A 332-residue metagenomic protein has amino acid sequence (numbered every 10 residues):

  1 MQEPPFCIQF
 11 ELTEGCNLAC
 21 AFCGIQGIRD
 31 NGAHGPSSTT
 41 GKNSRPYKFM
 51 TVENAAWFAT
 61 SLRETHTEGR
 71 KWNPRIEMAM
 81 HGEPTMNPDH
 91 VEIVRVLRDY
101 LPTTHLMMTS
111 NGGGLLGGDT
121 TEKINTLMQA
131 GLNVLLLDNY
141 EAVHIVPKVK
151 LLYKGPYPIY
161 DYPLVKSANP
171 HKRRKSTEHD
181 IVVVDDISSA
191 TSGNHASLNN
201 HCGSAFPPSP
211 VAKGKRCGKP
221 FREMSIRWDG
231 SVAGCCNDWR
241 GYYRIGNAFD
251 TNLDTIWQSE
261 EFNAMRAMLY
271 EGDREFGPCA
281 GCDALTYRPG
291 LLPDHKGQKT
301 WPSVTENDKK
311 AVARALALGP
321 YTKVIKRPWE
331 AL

Functional and structural regions predicted by a protein language model:
M1-A130, V134, P289-L292, K299-G319 (+1 more regions): Conserved alpha-helical substructure of the radical SAM core
G15, A19, R216, P278: The −1 position to Zn-ligating cysteines in a subset of zinc-ribbon hairpins
E122-L127, V146-P156: Short, aromatic/basic amphipathic alpha-helical patches
L137-E141: Catalytic beta/alpha-barrel core
L151-P208, N237-P289: C-terminal accessory region of radical SAM enzymes
G218-P220: Short, small/polar residue-rich loop motifs at catalytic or cofactor-binding pockets
I226-R227: Short, acidic, Ser/Thr-enriched surface-loop or helix-capping motifs
